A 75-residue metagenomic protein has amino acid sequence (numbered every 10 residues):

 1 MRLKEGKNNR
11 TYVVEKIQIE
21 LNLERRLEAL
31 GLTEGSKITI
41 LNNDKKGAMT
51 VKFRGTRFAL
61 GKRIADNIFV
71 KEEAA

Functional and structural regions predicted by a protein language model:
M1, I19-E20, N42-G47: Short, charged beta-turn/beta-strand-edge "cap" motif at the junction between a beta-strand and an adjacent loop
L3, L27-G31, L41: Short, surface-exposed secondary-structure edge patches
E5, K16, I40-N42: A residue-level detector for short acidic-glycine micro-motifs
N22-R26, S36: Short alpha-helix capping/helix-loop boundary micro-motifs
N43, G47-A75: C-terminal structural segments of small proteins and small subunits
